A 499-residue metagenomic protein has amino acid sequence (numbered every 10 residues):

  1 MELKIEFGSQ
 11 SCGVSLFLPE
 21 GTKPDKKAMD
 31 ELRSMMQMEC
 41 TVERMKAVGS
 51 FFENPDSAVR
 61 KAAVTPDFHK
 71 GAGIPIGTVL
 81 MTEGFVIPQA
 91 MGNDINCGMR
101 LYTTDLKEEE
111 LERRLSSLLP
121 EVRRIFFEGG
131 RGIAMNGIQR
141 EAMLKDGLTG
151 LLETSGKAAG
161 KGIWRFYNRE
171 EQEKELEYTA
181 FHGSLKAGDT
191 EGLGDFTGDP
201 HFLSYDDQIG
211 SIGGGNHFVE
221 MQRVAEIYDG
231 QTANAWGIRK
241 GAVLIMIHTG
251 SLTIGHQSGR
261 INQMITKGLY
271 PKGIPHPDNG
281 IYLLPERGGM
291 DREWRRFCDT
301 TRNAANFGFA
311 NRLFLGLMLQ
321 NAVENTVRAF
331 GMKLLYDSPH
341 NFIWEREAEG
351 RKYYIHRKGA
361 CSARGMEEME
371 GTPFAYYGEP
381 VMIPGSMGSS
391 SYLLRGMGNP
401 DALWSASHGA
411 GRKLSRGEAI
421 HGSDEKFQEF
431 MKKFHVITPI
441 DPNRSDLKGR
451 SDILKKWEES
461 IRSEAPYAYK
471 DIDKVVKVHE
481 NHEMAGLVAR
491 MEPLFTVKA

Functional and structural regions predicted by a protein language model:
E2-V48, S57-A63, K70-T78, G84-A90 (+3 more regions): Domain-length cofactor-binding catalytic modules of enzymes
D67-F68, N96, T104, T249-G250: An acidic- and aromatic-residue-enriched active-site/binding cleft used to recognize and process polar
F85-M91, C97-D105: N-terminal cap/recognition module
E108: Patatin-like phospholipase
